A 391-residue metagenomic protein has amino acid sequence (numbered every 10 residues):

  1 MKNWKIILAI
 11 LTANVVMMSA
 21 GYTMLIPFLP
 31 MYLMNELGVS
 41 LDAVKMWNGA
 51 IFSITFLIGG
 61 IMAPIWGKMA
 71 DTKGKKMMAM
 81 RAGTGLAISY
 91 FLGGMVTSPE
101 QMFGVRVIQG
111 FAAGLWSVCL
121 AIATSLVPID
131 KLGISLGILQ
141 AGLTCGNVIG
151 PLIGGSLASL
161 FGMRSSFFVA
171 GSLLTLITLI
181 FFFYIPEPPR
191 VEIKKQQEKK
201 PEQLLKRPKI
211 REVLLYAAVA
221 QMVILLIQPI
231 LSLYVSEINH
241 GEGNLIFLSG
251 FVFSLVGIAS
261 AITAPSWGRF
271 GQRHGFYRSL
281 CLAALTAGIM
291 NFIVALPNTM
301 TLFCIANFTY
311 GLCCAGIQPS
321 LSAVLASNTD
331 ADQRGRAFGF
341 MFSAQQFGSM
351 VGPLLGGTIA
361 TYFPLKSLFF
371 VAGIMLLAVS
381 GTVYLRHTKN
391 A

Functional and structural regions predicted by a protein language model:
M1-W4, P186-L215: Juxtamembrane intracellular "pre-TM" segments in multi-pass secondary transporters
F28-K45, I230-F247: Short amphipathic helix-loop junctions that connect adjacent transmembrane helices in Major Facilitator Superfamily/SLC
A50-W66, S254-P265: Central cavity-lining transmembrane alpha-helices of secondary-active solute carriers, predominantly the Major
I61-T97, G271-H274: Conserved MFS/SLC helix-loop-helix module at the cytosolic interface between two early adjacent transmembrane helices
M77-L92, G171, R278-I293: Structural signature of the two symmetry-related core transmembrane helices
S89, E100-I108, M290, T301-T309: Paired small-residue
V105-L143: Cytoplasmic helix-loop-helix junction between adjacent transmembrane helices in 12-TM secondary transporters
L115-V127, G316-T329: Intracellular juxtamembrane helix-capping segments at the cytosolic ends of symmetry-related transmembrane helices
